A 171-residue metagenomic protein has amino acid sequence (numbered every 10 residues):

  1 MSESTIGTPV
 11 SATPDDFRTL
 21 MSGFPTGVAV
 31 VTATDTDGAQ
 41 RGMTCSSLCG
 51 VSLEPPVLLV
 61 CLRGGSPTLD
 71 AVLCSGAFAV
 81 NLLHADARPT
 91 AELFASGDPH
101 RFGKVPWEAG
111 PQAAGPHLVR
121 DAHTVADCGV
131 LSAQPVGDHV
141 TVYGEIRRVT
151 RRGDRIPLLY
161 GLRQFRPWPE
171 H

Functional and structural regions predicted by a protein language model:
S2-H171: Basic, polyanion-binding surface patches
